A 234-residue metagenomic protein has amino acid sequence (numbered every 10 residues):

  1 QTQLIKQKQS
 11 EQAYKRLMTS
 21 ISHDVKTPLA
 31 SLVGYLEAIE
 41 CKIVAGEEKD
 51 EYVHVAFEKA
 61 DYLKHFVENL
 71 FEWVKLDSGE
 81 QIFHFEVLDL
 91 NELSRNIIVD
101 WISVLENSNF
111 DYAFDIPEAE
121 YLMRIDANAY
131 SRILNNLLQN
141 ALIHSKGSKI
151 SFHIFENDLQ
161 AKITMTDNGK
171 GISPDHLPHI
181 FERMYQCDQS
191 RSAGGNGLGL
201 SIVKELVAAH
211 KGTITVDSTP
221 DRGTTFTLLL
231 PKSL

Functional and structural regions predicted by a protein language model:
H84-V99: A conserved beta-strand-to-alpha-helix junction within the catalytic ATP-binding
E86, E106, D111-Y121: Conserved catalytic submotifs in the C-terminal HATPase_c
A141-L142: Short helix-loop "hinge" at the ATP-lid/N-box region of the Bergerat-fold HATPase_c
K149-L159: Short beta-strand/loop element within the Bergerat-fold HATPase_c
D167: Acidic ATP/Mg2+-coordinating residue in the GHKL
I172-M184: Short conserved segment of the HATPase_c
